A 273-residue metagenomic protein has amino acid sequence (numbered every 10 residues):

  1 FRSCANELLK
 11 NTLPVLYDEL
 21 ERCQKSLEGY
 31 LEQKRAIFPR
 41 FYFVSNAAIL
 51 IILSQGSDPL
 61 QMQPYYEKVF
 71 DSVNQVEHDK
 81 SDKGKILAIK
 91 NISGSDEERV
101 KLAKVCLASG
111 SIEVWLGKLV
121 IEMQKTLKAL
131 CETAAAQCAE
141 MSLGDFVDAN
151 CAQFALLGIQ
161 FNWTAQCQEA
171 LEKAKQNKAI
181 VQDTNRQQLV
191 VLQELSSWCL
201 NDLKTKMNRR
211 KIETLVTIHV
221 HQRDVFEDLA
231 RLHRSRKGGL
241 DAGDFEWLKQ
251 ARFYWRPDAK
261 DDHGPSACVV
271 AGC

Functional and structural regions predicted by a protein language model:
F1-E7, S26, S95-K104: Short, charged/polar, low-complexity loop and linker segments that flank or interrupt alpha-helical bundles
F1-T12, L16-E19: Extended, well-ordered alpha-helical scaffold/bundle regions in very large, multi-domain proteins
S3-A5, R40, I89-K90: Extended non-catalytic scaffold regions that mediate assembly and binding in large macromolecular machines
C4-L8, K34-R35, A47-L50, R209-E213: Short interface patches used for recognition in eukaryotic signaling and trafficking proteins
L20-V76: Amphipathic alpha-helical packing elements
Q63, E67-C273: Extended, charged/polar low-complexity intrinsically disordered regions
